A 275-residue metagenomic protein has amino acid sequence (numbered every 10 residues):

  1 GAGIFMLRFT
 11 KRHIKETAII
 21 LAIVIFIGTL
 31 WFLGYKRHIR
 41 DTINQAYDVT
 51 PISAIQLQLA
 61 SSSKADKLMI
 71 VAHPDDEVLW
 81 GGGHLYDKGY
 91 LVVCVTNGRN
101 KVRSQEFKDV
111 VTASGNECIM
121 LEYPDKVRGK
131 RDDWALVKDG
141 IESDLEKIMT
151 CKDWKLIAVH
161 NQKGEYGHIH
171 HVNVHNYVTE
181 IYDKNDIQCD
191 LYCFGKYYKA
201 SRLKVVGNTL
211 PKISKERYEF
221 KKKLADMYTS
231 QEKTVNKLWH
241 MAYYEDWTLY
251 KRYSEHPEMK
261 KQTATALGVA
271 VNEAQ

Functional and structural regions predicted by a protein language model:
G1-F5: Short, Lys/Arg-enriched N-terminal segments with co-localized hydrophobic residues within the first ~10-30 amino acids
L7-E16, I20, G28-K152, E180-I187: Active-site rim/loop-helix segments in enzyme catalytic domains that contact anionic ligands
F26-G28, I187-Q275: The feature marks non-catalytic terminal segments
H73-P74, H160, H168-H171, Y228: Histidine-centered active-site/metal-ligand motif
D76-W80, R99-V102, Q162-H168, K199-S201: Active-site environment of divalent metal-dependent phosphoester hydrolases
K101, A135, D139, I169-V172 (+1 more regions): Soluble non-cytosolic domains of exported or imported proteins
D153-K163: Proline-aspartate-enriched helix->loop->beta-strand connector
Y166-Y182: Short Gly/Thr/Asp-enriched flexible loops that form oxyanion-binding sites at enzyme active sites
